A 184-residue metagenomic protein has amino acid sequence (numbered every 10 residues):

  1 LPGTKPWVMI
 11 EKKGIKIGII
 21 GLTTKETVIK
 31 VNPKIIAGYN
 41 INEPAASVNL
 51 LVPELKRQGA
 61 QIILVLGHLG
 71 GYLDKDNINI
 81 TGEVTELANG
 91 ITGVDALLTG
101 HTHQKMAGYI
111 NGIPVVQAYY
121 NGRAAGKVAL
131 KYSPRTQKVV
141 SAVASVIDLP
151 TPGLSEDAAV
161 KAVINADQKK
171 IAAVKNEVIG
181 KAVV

Functional and structural regions predicted by a protein language model:
L1-A159: Acidic, metal/ion-coordinating pockets
V139-V140, P150-V184: Hard-cation-handling environments
